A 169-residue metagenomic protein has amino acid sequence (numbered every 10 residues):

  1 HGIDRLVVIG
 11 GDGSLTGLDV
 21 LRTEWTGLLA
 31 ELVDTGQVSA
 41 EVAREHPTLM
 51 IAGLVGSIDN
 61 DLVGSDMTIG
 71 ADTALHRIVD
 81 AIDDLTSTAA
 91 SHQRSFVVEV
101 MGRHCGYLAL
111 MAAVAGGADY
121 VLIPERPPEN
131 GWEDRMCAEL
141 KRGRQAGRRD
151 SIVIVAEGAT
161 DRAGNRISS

Functional and structural regions predicted by a protein language model:
H1-I3: A structured beta-alpha segment of the ubiquitous adenosine-cofactor-binding alpha/beta core
V8-I9, T16-M50, T68-S169: Accessory alpha-helical/coil subdomains and C-terminal extensions that flank or cap enzyme catalytic cores
G11-D12, G56: Beta-hairpin (beta-strand-turn-beta-strand) motif
G56-D66, S91-Q93: Gly-rich Lys/Arg/Thr-decorated short loops/hinges at beta-loop-alpha junctions or inter-strand turns that position
